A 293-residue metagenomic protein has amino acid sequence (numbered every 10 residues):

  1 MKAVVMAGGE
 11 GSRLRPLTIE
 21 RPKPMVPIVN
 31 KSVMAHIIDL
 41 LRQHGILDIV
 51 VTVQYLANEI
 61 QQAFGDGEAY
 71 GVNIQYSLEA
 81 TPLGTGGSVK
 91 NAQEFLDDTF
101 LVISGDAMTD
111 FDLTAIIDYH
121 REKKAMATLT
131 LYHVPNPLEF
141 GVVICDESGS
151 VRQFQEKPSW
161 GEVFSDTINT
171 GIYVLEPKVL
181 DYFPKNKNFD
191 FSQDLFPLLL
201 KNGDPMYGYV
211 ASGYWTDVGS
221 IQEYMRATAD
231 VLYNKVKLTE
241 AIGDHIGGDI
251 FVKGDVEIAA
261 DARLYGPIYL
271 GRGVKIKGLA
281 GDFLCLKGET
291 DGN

Functional and structural regions predicted by a protein language model:
M1-Q61, N293: N-terminal glycine-rich phosphate-binding loop and ensuing alpha1 helix
M6, I28, T52, S77-E79 (+4 more regions): Generic beta-sheet signal
R13, E59-Q62, N91, D112 (+2 more regions): Phosphate- and divalent-cation-binding pockets in alpha/beta enzyme and binding domains that engage nucleotide-derived
M25, V143-C145, F196, G208: A structural signal for short hydrophobic beta-strand segments in well-ordered beta-sheet cores
H36, G87-N91, L195: Well-ordered alpha-helical segments embedded in enzymatic catalytic cores
I46, F100-L101, M108, T114-R121 (+2 more regions): Catalytic-core segments of class I nucleotidyltransferases/pyrophosphorylases that form NMP-activated intermediates
Q61-Q62, G67-E147: Conserved beta-loop-beta/alpha segment of the NTase-like Rossmann-fold superfamily that binds/positions NTPs
L200-F283: Extended, small-residue-rich solenoid/repeat segments and analogous flexible loops that form exposed scaffolds
